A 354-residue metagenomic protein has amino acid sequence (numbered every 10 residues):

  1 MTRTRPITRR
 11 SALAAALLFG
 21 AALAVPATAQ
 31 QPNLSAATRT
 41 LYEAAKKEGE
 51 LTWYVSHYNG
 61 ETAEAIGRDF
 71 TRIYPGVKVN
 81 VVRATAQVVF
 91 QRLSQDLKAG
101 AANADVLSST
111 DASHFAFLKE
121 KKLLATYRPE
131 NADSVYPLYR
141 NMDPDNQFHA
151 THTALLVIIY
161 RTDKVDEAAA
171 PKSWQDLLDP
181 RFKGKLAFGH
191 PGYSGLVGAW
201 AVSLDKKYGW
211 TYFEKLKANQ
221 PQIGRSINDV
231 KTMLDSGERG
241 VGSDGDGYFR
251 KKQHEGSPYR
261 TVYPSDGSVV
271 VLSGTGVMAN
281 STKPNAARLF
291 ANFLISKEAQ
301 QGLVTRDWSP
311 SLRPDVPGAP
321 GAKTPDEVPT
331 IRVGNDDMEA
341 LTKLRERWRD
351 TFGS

Functional and structural regions predicted by a protein language model:
T8-L13, L17: N-terminal export leaders
S35-T52, S56-K78, I158, K252: Short, polar/charged alpha-helical segment
Y54-G67, V79-L97, A102-E238: Extracytoplasmic ligand-binding site segments that recognize negatively charged/polar headgroups
S113-F117, G240-P258, D307: A ligand-binding cleft/hinge motif common to bilobed small-molecule-binding domains
T153-L155, E214-K217, I223-G224, E255-S281 (+1 more regions): Periplasmic-binding protein-like
I159-K164, A201-V202, V271-A286, G302-L303: A bilobed periplasmic-binding-protein/Venus flytrap-type ligand-binding module shared by bacterial periplasmic
R181-G192, L294-G318: Periplasmic-binding protein-like
P317-S354: Extracellular/periplasmic bilobal clamshell ligand-binding domains
